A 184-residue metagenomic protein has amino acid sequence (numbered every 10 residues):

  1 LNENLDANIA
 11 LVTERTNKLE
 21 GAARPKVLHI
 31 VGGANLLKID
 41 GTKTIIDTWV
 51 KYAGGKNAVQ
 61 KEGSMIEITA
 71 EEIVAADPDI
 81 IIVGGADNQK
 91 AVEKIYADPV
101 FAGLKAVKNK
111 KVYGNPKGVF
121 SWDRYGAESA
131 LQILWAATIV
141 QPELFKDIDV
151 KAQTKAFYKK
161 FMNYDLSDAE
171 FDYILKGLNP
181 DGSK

Functional and structural regions predicted by a protein language model:
L1-K184: N-terminal ligand-binding lobe of clamshell/alpha-beta domains
